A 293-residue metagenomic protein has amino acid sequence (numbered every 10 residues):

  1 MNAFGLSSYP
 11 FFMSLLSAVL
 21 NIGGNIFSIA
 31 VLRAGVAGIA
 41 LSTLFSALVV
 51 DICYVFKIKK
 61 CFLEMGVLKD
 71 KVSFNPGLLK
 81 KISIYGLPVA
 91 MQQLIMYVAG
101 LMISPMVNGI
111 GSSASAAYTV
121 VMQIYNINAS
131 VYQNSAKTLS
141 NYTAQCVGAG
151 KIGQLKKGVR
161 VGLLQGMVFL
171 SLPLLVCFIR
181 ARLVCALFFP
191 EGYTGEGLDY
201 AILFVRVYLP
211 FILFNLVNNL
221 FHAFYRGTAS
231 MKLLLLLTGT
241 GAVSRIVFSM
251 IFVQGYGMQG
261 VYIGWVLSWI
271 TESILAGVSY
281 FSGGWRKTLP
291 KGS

Functional and structural regions predicted by a protein language model:
M1-N2, P10-N21, I39-Y54, Q133-A136 (+3 more regions): Short runs within selected transmembrane alpha-helices of multi-pass transporters and secretion channels
N2-P10, A117-A181, N215-A229, L233-L237: Small-residue-rich hydrophobic transmembrane alpha-helices
S7, V36, S112-S115, M231 (+1 more regions): Membrane-helix interface/capping residues of multi-pass secondary transporters
S8-L15, C53, K71-M102, M106 (+7 more regions): Hydrophobic faces of transmembrane alpha-helices in multi-pass small-molecule transporters and flippases across diverse
V19, N25-S28: C-terminal ends of transmembrane alpha-helices and the immediately adjacent extracellular/lumenal or cytosolic loop
G23, I52, A90-M102, M106 (+10 more regions): Hydrophobic alpha-helical segments of membrane proteins
F27-A34, L94-I127, Q145-C146, C185-Y193 (+1 more regions): Helix-terminus/linker motif at the lipid-water interface of multi-pass membrane proteins
I29-L87, T143-P210, F252-S293: Short alpha-helical transmembrane segments in multi-pass integral membrane proteins
